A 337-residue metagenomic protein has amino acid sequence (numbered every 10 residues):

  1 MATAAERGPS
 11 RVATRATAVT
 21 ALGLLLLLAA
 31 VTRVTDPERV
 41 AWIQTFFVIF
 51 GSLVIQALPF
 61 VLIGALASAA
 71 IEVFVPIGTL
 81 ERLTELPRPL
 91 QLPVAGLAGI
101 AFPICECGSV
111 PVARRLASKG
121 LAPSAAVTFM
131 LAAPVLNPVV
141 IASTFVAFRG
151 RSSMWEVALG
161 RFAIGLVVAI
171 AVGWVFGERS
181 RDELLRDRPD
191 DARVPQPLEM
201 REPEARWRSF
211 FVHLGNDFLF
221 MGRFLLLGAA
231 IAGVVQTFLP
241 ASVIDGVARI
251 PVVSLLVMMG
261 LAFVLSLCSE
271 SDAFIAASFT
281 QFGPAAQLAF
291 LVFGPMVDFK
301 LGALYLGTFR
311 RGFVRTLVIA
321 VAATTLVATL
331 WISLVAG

Functional and structural regions predicted by a protein language model:
A2-A69, F74, A158-M259, V318-A336: Selected transmembrane alpha-helices and immediately adjacent juxtamembrane segments of polytopic inner-membrane
W42, I55-I63, E72, E85-L90 (+2 more regions): Generic, well-ordered alpha-helical segments
V48, S52, A69, G78 (+2 more regions): N-terminal, well-ordered alpha-helical segments
A67-G99, V243-R249, I275-A276: Membrane-embedded helical hairpins/re-entrant loop segments and their flanking transmembrane helices within multi-pass
I100-G160, L239-F313: Membrane-interfacial helix-loop connectors
